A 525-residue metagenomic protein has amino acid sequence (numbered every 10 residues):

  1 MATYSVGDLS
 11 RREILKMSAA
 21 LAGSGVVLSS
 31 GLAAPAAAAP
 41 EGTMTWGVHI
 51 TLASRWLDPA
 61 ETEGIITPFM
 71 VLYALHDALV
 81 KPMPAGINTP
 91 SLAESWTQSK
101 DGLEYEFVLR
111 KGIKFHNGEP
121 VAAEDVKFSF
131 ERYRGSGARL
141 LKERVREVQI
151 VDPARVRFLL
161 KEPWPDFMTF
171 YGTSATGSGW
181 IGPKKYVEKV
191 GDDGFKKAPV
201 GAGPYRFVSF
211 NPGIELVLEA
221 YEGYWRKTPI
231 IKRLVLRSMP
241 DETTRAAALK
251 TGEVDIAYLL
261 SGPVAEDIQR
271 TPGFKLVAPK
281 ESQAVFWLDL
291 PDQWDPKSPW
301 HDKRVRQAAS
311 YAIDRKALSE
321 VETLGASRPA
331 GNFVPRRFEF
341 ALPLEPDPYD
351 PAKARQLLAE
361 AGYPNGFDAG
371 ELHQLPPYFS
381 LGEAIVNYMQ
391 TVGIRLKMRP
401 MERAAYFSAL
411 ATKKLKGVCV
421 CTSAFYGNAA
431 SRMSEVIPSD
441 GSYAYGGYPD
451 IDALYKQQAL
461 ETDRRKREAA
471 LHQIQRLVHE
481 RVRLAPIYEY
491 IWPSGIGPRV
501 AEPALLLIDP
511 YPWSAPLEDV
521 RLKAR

Functional and structural regions predicted by a protein language model:
I14, A20-A22, V26-S29, V48 (+5 more regions): Detector for C-terminal structural segments
G47-K100, E131, V200-G201: N-terminal lobe/hinge region of extracytoplasmic solute-binding protein
T51-F69, L92-A93, E119, F167-G177 (+4 more regions): A structural "hinge/loop" feature
Y73, M83-I87, S174-P229, R233 (+4 more regions): Gly/Pro-rich hinge or "lid" segments in bacterial periplasmic/extracellular proteins
E94-G137, V151, R157, R245-A248 (+1 more regions): Aromatic- and charge-enriched surface segment that lines or borders ligand/interaction sites
R132, D193, Y221-D267, R395-K397: Ligand-site clamp/hinge motif
L140-K185: Surface-exposed binding/hinge segments that line and control ligand-binding clefts or catalytic entry sites
Y205, P296, K303, R328-E360 (+1 more regions): Structural transition elements
